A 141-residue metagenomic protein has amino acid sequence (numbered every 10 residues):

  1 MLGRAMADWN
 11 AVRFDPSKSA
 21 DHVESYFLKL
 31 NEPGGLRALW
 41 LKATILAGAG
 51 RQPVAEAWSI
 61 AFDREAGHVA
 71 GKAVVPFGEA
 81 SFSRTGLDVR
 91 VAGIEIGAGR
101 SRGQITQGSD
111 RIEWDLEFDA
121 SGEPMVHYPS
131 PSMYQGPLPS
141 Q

Functional and structural regions predicted by a protein language model:
M1-Q141: Targeting-peptide/extracellular-domain and disordered-appendage signature
